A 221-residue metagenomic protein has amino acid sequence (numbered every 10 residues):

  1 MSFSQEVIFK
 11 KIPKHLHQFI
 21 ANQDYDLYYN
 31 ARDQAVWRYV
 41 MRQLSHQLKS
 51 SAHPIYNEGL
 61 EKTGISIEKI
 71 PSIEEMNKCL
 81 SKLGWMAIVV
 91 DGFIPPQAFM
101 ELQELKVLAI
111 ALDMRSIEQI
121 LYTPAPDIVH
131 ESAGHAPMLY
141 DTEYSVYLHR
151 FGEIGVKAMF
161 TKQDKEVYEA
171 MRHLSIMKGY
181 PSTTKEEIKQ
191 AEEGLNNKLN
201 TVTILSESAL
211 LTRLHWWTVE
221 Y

Functional and structural regions predicted by a protein language model:
M1-I188: The feature captures two recurrent sequence modes
Y168, R172-S175, Y180-Y221: Extended, Lys/Arg-enriched charged tracts that mediate electrostatic binding to polyanionic substrates
